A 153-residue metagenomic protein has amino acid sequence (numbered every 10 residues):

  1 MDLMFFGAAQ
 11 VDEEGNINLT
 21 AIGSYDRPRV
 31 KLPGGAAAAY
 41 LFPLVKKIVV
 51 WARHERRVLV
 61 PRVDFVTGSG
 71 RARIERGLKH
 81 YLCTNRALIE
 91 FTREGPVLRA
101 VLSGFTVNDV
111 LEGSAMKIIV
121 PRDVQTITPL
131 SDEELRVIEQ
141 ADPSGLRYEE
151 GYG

Functional and structural regions predicted by a protein language model:
M1-P121: Conserved phosphate- and dinucleotide-binding cores of soluble alpha/beta proteins, encompassing both enzyme active
R122-G153: A conserved C-terminal secondary-structure "cap"
